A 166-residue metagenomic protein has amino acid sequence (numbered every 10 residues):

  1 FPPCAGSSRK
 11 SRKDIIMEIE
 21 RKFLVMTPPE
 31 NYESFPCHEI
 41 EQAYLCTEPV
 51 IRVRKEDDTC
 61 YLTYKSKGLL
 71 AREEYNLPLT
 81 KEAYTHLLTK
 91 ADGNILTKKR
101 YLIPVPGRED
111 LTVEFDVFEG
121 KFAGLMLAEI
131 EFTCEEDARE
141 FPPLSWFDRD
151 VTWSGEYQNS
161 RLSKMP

Functional and structural regions predicted by a protein language model:
F1-I16: Short, Lys/Arg-enriched N-terminal segments with co-localized hydrophobic residues within the first ~10-30 amino acids
D14-P166: Phosphate-end processing signature that detects enzymes handling 5′-triphosphorylated RNA and polyphosphate
